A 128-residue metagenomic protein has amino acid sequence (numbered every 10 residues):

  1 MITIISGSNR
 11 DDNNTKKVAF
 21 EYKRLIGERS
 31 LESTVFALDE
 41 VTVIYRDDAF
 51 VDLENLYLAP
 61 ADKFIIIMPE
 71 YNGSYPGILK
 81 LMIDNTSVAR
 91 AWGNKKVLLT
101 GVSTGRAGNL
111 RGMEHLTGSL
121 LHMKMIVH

Functional and structural regions predicted by a protein language model:
M1-I2, Y71, K95, L99-V102: N-terminal hydrophobic or amphipathic segments with adjacent small-residue motifs that include Sec signal peptides
M1-V88: N-terminal beta1-alpha1-beta2 submodule of the flavodoxin-like/Rossmannoid cofactor-binding fold
G7, G77, N94, G105-N109: Glycine-centered flexibility sites
S30-E32, N94, K124: A generic structural signal for alpha->beta connector loops
A89-G93: Short, conserved loop/helix-junction motifs that constitute active-site signature segments in enzyme catalytic cores
V97-H128: Short, glycine-/small-residue-rich phosphate/pyrophosphate-handling segment
